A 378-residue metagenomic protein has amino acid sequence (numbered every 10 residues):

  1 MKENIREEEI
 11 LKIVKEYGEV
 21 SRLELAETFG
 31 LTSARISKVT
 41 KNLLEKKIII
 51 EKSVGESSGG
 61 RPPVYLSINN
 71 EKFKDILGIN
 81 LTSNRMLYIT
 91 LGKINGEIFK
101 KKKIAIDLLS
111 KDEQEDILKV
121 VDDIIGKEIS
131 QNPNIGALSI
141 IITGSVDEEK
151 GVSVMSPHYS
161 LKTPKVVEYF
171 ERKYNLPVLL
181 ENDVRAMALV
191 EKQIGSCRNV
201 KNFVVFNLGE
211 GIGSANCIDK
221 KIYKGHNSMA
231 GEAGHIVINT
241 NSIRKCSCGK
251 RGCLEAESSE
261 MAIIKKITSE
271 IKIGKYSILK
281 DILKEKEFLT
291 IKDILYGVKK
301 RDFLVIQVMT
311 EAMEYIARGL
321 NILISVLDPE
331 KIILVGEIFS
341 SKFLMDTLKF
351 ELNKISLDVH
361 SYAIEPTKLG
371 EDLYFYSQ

Functional and structural regions predicted by a protein language model:
M1-R61, Y65-A105, L109-N134, K250 (+1 more regions): ATP-binding/phosphotransfer module of carbohydrate and carboxylate kinases, centering on a glycine-rich
S57, S145-E148, A186-A188, G213-S214 (+2 more regions): Short, active-site-adjacent cap segments at secondary-structure transitions
I76-N80, I135-S139, F203-N207, G213-A215: Short glycine-aspartate micro-motif
K93, E148, C217: Short, acidic, Ser/Thr-enriched surface-loop or helix-capping motifs
G96-E97, V152, K221: Residue-level signal for well-ordered, solvent-exposed loop/turn and beta-edge residues enriched in charged/polar side
K101, E113, K173-Y296: Glycine/GP-enriched mid-protein hinge/lid loop-to-helix segment characteristic of carbohydrate kinases
K102-N202, F343-K354: Glycine-rich phosphate-binding loop and adjoining helix at the ATP-binding site of ATP-dependent phosphoryl-transfer
